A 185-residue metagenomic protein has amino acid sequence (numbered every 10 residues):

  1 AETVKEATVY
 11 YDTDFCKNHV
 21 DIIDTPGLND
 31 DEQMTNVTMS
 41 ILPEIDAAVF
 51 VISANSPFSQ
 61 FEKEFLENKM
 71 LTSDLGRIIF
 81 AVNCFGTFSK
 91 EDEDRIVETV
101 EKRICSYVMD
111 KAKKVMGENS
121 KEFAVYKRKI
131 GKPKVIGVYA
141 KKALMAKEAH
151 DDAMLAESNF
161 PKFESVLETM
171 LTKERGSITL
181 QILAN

Functional and structural regions predicted by a protein language model:
A1-Q181: Globular "head" domains of long coiled-coil molecular machines
N185: Charged, well-structured binding/catalytic surfaces in domain cores that contact anionic ligands
